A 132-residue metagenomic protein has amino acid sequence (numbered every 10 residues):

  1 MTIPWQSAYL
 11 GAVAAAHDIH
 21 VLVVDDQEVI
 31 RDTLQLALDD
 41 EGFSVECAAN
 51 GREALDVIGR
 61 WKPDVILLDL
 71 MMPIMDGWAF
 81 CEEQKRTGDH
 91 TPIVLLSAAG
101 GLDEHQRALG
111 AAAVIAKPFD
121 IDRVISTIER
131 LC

Functional and structural regions predicted by a protein language model:
M1-H20, D122-C132: Non-catalytic signal-transmission and effector/linker regions of two-component phosphorelay proteins
E28-E46, L131: Two-component/phosphorelay signaling modules centered on CheY-like receiver
C47-V65: Acidic, metal-coordinating helix/loop segments flanking the phosphotransfer/catalytic sites of two-component signaling
N50-E53, M75-A79: Acidic catalytic/metal-coordinating carboxylates
D69: Active-site residues of response regulator receiver
M72: Receiver (REC) domain active-site loop signature in two-component systems and cognate sites in sensor histidine kinases
A79, G100-A116, D122-S126: Alpha4 helix (beta4-alpha4-beta5 surface) of REC/receiver domains from two-component response regulators
